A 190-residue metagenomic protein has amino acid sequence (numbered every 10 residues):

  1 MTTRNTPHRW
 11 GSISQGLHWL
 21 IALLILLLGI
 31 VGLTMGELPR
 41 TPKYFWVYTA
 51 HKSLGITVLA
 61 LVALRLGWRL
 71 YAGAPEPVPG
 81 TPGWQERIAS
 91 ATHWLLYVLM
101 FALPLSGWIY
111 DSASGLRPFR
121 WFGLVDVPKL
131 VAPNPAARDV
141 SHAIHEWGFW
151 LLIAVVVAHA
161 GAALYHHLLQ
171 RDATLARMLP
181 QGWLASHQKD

Functional and structural regions predicted by a protein language model:
M1-D190: Membrane-embedded alpha-helical bundles that constitute the cytochrome b-like, heme-associated redox core of multi-pass
